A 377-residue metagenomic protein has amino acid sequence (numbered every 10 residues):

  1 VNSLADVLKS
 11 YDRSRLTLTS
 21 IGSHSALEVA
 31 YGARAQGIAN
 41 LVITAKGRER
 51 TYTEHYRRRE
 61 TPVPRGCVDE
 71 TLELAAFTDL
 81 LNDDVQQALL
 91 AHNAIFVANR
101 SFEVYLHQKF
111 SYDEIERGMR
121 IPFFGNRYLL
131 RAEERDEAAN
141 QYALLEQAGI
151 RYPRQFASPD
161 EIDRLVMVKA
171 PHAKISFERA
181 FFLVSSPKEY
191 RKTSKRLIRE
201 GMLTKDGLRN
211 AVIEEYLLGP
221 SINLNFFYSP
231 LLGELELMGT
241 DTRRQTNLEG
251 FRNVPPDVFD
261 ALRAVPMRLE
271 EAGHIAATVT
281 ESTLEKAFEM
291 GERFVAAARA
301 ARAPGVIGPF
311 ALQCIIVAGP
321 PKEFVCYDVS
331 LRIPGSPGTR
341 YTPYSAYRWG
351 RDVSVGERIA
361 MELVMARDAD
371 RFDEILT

Functional and structural regions predicted by a protein language model:
L4-Q36, T44: N-terminal phosphate-binding or glycine-rich loops at protein starts, especially the Walker A/P-loop of NTPases
G37-V42, E234-E236: Residues at the starts of beta-strands that form the adenosine-phosphate
N40-L41, Y152, A211: Hydrophobic anchor at the start of a short beta-strand that flanks the dinucleotide cofactor-binding loop
A45-V166, A173-I175: Conserved N-proximal alpha/beta basic substrate-recognition cap immediately N-terminal to, or forming the N-lobe
L145, D163-V184, G201-G219: ATP-grasp fold ATP-binding core
K188-M267, H274, E281-M290, F294 (+2 more regions): Phosphate-binding site of ATP-dependent enzymes
I275-T377: ATP-dependent carboxylate activation and anion-phosphoryl transfer catalytic cores that bind Mg-ATP to form
